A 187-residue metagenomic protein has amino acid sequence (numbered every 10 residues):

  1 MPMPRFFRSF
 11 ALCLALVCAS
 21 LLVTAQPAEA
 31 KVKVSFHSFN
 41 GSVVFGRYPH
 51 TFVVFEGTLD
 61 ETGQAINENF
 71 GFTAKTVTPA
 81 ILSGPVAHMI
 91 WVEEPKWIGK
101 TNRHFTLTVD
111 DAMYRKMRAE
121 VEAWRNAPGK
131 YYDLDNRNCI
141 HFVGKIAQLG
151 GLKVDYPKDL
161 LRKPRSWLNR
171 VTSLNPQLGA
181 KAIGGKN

Functional and structural regions predicted by a protein language model:
P2-L14: Bacterial N-terminal signal peptides that target proteins for export
V17-P27: C-terminal segment of classical bacterial N-terminal signal peptides
S20, E61, Q148-L152: A generic secondary-structure boundary signal that marks alpha-helix termini
A30-R103: Glycine-rich catalytic cores of cysteine/serine-nucleophile enzymes that process amide/ester linkages in cell-envelope
V32, A119-N187: Activation targets extended, charge/polar-rich intrinsically disordered C-terminal tails
F39-V43, T101-D110, R125-D133: Second-shell loop/turn segments in exported
L107-E120: A structural motif
